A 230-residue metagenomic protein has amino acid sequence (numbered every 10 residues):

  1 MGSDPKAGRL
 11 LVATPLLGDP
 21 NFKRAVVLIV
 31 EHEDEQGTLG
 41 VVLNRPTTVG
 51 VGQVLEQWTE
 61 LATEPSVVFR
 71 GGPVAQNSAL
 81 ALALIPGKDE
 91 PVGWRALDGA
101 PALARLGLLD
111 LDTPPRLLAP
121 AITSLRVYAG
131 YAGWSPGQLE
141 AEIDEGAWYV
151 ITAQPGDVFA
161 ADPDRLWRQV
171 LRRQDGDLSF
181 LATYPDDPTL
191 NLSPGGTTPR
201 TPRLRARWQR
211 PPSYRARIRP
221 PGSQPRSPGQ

Functional and structural regions predicted by a protein language model:
M1-T198: A short aromatic-anchored loop/beta-hairpin motif
T201: Hydrophobic alpha-helical positions that pack around
Q209-R210, P225: Cationic, low-complexity basic patches in intrinsically disordered or flexible, solvent-exposed regions
P221-P228: Short, intrinsically disordered C-terminal tails of secreted or membrane-associated proteins
